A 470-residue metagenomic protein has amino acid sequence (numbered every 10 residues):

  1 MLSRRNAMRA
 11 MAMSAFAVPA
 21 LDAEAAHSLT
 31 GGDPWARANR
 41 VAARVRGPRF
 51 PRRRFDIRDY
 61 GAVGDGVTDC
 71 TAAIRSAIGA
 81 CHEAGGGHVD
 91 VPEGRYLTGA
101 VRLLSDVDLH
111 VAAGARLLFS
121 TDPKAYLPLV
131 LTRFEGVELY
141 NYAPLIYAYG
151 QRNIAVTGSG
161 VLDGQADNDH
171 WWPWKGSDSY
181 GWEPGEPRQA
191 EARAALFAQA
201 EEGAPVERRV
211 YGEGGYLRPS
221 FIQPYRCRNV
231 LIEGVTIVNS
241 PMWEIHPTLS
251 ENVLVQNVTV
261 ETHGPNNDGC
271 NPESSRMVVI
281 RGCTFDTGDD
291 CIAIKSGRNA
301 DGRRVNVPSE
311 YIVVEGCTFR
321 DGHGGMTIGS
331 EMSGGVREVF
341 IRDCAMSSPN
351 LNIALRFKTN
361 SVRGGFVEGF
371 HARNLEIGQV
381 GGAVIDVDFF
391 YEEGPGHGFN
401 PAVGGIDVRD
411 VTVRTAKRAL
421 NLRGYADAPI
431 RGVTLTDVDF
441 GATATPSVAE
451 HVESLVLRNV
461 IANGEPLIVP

Functional and structural regions predicted by a protein language model:
L2-P470: Extracellular/periplasmic carbohydrate-active domains that bind, remodel, or depolymerize complex polysaccharides
